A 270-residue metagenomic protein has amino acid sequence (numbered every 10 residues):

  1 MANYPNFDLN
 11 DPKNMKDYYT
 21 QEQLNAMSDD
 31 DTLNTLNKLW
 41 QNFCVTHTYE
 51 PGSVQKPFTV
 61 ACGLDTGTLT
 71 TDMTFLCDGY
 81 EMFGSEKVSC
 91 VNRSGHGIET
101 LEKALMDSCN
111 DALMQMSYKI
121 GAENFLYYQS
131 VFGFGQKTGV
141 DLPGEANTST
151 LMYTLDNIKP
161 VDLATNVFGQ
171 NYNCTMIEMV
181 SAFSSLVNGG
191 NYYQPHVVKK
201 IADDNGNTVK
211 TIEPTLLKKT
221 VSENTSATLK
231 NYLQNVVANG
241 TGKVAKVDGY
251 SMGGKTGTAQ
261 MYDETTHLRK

Functional and structural regions predicted by a protein language model:
M1-S53, F58-K270: Beta-lactam-recognizing serine transpeptidase/beta-lactamase-like catalytic domain environment
